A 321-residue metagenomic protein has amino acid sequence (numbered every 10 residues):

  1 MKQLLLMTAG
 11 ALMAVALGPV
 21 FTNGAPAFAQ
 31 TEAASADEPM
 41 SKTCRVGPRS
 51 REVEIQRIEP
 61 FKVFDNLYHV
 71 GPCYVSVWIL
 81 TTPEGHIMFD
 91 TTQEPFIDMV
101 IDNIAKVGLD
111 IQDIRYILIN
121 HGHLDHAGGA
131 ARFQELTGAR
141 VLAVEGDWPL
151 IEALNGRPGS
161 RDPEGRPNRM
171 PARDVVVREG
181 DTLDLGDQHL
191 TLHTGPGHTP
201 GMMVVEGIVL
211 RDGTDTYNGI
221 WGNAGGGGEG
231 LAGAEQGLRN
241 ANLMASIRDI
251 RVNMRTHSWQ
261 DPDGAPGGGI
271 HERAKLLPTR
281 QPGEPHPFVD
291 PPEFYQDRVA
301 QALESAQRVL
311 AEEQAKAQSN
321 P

Functional and structural regions predicted by a protein language model:
M1-A11, V20: Bacterial N-terminal signal peptides that target proteins for export
G18-T31: Signal peptide processing junction and immediate N-terminal pro/mature segment of secreted/exported proteins
Q30-T31, V289-P321: C-terminal regulatory/interaction regions
D37, K42-P48, Q56-R57, K62-F64 (+3 more regions): Metallo-beta-lactamase
V53-V107, I111, V204-A224: Conserved beta-strand hairpin/beta-sheet module of binuclear metal-dependent hydrolase folds, prominently
N66, L80, D90, H121 (+6 more regions): Divalent metal-coordination and catalytic microenvironments
L67, P95-D98, A105-T182, R273-T279 (+2 more regions): Active-site HxH/HxHxD metal-binding segment of metal-dependent hydrolases
H86, Q93-P95, R173-D174, T182-L185 (+1 more regions): Metallo-beta-lactamase
